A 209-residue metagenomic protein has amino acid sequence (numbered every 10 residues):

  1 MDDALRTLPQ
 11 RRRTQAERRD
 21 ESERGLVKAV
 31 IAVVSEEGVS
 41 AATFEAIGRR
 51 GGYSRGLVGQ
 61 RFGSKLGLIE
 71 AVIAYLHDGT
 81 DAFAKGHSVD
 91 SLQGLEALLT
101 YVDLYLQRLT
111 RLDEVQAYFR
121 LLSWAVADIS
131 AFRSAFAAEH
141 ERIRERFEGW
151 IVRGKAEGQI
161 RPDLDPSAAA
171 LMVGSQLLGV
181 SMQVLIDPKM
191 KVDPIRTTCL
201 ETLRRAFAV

Functional and structural regions predicted by a protein language model:
M1-E21: N-terminal intrinsically disordered/low-complexity leader segments
G25, A29, V33-G67, A71: Helix-turn-helix
A71, K85-V115, P166-V173, R196: Hydrophobic alpha-helical connector segments
A74-T80: Short, basic, alpha-helical segments at the C-terminal edge of helix-turn-helix-like DNA-binding modules
H87, L109, A125-V126, V184-D187: Secondary-structure edge/capping motif, primarily at the C-terminal ends of alpha-helices and the immediately following
A97, T110-S134: Amphipathic alpha-helical segments used for helix-helix packing
V102-Y105, Y118-L122, V173, L177 (+1 more regions): Short alpha-helical scaffolding segments that buttress acidic/His motifs in well-ordered protein cores
R133-A137, E141, K155-L203: Hydrophobic/aromatic-rich alpha-helical bundle segments in the mid-to-C-terminal region
